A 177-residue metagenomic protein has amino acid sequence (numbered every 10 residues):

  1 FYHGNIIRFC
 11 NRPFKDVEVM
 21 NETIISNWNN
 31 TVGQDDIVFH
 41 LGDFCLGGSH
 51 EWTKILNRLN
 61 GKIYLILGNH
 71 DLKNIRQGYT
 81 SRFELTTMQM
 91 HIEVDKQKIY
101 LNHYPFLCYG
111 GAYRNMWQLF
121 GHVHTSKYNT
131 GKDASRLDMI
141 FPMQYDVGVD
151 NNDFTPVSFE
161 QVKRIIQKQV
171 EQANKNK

Functional and structural regions predicted by a protein language model:
F1, G42-C45, N69-D71, Y104-P105 (+2 more regions): Active-site metal-binding loops of divalent metal-dependent hydrolases
Y2-V94: Core catalytic region of metal-dependent phosphoesterases/phosphodiesterases, especially metallo-beta-lactamase-like
Y64, T80-N174: Conserved beta-sheet core of the metallophosphoesterase superfamily
